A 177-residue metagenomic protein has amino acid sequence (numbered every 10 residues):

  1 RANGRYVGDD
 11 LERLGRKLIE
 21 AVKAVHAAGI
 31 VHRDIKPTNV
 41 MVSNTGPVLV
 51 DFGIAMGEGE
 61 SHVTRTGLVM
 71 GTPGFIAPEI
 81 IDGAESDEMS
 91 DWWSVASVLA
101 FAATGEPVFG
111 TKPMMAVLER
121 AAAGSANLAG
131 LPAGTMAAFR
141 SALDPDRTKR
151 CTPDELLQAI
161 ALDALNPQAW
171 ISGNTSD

Functional and structural regions predicted by a protein language model:
R1-S176: Eukaryotic protein kinase
